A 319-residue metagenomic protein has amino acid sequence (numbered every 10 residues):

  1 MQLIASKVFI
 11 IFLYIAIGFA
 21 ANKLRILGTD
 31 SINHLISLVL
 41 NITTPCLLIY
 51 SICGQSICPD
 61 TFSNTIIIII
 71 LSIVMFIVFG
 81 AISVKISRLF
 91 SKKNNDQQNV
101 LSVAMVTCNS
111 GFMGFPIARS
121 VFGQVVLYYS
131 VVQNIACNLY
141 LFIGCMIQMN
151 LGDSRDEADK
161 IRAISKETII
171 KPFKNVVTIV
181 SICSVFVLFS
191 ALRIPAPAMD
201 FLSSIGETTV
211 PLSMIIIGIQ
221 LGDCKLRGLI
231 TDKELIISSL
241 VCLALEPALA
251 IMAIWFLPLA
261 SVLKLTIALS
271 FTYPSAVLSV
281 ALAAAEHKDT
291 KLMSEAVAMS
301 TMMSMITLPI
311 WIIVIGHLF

Functional and structural regions predicted by a protein language model:
M1-F319: Alpha-helical transmembrane segments of multi-pass small-molecule/ion transporters
